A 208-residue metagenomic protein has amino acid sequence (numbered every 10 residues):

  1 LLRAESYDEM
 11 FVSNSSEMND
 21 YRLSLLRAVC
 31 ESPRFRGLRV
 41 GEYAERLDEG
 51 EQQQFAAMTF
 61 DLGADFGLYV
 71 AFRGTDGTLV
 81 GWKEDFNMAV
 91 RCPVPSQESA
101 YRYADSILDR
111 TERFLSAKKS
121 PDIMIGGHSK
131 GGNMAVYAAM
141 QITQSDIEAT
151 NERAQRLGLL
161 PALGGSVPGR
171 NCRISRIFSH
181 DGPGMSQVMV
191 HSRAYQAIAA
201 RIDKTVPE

Functional and structural regions predicted by a protein language model:
S6-I123, Q144-R176: A conserved cap/lid and substrate-binding interface adjacent to the catalytic center of lipid-processing enzymes
Q54-M58, S175-R176, D181-E208: The feature captures the conserved acid-bearing segment of alpha/beta-hydrolase catalytic domains
G74-D76, S129, D181-G184: Short, flexible loop/turn elements at secondary-structure junctions
L79, N133, M185-Q187: Eukaryotic short linear interaction motifs
D85-N87, Q141-I142, S192-Q196: Short secondary-structure boundary/capping segments
G127-G131, A135: Gly/Ala-rich beta-loop-alpha elbow adjacent to hydrolase catalytic centers
A135-T143: Short glycine-enriched nucleophile-adjacent loop and the immediately C-terminal alpha-helix near the catalytic center
